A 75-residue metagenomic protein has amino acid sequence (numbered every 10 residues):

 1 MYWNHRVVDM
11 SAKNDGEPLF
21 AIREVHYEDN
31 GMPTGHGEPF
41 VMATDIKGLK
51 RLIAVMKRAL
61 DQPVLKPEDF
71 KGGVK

Functional and structural regions predicted by a protein language model:
M1-A21, E28-D29: Short N-terminal "domain-start" leader segments that mark the transition from disordered tails or signal peptides into
M1-Y2, V41-A43, K47-K75: Low-complexity intrinsically disordered segments
N14, D29, P33-G35, F70-K71: Intrinsically disordered, low-complexity segments enriched in small/polar residues
A21, V25-E28, T34-I46, L52-V55: Buried hydrophobic residues that stabilize the cores of well-folded domains
